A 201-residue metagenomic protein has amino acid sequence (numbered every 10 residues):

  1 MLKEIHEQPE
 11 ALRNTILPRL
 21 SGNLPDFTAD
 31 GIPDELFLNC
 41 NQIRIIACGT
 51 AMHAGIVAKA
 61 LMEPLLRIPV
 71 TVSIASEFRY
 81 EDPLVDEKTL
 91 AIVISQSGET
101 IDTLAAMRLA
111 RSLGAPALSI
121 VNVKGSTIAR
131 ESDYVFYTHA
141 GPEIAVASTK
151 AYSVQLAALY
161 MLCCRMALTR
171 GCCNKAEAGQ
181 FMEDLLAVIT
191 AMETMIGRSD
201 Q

Functional and structural regions predicted by a protein language model:
M1-C40, M161-S199: Cofactor-/ligand-binding subdomain signature composed of acidic, glycine-rich, tryptophan-containing flexible loops
L24-A29, T71-E77, A117-L118, G197-D200: Short gly/ser/thr-rich secondary-structure transition/capping motifs
L38-A187: Glycine-rich phosphate-binding loops that contact phosphosugars or nucleotide phosphates
